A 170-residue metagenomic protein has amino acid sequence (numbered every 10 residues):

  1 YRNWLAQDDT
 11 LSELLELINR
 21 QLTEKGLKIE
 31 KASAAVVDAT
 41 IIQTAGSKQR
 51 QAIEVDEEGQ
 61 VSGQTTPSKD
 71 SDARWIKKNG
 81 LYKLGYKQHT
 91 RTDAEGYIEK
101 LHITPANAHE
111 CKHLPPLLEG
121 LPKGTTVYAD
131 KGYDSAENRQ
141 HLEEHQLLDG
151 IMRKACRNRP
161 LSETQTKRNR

Functional and structural regions predicted by a protein language model:
Y1-K154: Polybasic low-complexity intrinsically disordered regions
I41, K167-R170: Short amphipathic alpha-helical "interface-anchor" segments enriched in bulky aromatics
C156-P160: Short gly/pro/ser/thr-enriched loop/turn and capping motifs at secondary-structure boundaries
E163-Q165: Active-site-proximal loop->helix
